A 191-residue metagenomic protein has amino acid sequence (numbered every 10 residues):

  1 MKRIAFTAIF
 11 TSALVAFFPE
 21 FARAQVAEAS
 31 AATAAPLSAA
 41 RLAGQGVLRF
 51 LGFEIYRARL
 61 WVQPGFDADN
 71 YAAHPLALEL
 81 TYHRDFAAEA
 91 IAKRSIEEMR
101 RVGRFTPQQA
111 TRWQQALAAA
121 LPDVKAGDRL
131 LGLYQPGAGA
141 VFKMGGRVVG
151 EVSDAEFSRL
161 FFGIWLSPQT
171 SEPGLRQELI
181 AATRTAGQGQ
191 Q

Functional and structural regions predicted by a protein language model:
M1-R3: Positively charged n-region of N-terminal signal peptides that target proteins for export
F6-T7, I180: General helical structural elements
T7-F17: Bacterial N-terminal signal peptides
F18-A24: Sec/Tat signal peptide C-region and signal peptidase I cleavage site
A24-Q191: Terminal leader/tail segments of proteins
